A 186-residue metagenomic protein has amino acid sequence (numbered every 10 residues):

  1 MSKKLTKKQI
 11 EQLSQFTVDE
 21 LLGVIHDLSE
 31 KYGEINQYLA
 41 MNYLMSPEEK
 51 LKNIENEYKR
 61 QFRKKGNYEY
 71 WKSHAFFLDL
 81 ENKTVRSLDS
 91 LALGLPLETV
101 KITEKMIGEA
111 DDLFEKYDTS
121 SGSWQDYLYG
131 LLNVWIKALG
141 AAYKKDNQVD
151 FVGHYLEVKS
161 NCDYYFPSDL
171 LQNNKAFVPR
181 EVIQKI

Functional and structural regions predicted by a protein language model:
M1-E11, E30, E34-I186: Eukaryote-biased, non-catalytic alpha-solenoid scaffold regions
V18-L28: Long, hydrophobic or amphipathic alpha-helical segments
